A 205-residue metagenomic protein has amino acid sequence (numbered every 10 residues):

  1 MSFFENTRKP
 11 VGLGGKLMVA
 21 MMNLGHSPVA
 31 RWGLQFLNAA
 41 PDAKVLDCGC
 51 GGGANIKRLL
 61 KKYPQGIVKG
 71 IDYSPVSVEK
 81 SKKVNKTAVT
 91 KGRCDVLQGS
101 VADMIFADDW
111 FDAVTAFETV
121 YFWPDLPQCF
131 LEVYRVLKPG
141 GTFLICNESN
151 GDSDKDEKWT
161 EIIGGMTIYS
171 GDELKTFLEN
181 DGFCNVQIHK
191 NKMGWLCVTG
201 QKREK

Functional and structural regions predicted by a protein language model:
P10-N23, T142-T199: C-terminal alpha-helical "lid/dimerization" subdomain adjacent to the S-adenosyl-L-methionine
L24-A43, R58: Conserved alpha-helix/loop element of class I SAM-dependent methyltransferases that forms part of the SAM/SAH-binding
L37-A39, K62-Y63, A88, L137: A generic alpha-to-beta junction signature in SAM-dependent methyltransferases
D42, L137-T142: Short glycine-dipeptide loop
K44-D103: Class I SAM-dependent methyltransferase SAM/SAH-binding core
A102-A113: A short acidic, Gly/Pro-enriched loop at the edge of an enzyme's catalytic core that lines a small-molecule cofactor
A113-D125: A short SAM/SAH-binding and catalytic strip from SAM-dependent methyltransferases
P127-P139: A short glycine-rich, Lys/Arg-flanked "PGG" loop and its adjoining helix->strand segment in the class I
